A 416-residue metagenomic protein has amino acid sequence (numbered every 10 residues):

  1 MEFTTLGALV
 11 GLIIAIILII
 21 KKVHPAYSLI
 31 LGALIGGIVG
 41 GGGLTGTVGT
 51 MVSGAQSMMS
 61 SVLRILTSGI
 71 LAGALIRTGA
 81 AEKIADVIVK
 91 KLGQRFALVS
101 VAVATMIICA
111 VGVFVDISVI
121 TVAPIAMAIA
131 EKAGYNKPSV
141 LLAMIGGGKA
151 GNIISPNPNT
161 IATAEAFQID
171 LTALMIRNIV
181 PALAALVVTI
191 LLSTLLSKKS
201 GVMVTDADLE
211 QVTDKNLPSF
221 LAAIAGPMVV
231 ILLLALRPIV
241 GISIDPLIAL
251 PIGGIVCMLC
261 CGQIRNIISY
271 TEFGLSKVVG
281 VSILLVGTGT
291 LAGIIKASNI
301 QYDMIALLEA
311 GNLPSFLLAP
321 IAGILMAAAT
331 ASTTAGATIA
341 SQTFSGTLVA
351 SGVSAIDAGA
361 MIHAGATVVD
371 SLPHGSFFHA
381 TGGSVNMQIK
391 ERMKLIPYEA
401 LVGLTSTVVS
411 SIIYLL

Functional and structural regions predicted by a protein language model:
E2-A8, L12, I35, V39-G40 (+2 more regions): Long, contiguous bundles of hydrophobic transmembrane helices that form the permeation core of multi-pass
E2-T5, Q56-S61, I88-V103, K132-V140 (+4 more regions): Membrane-interfacial loop-to-helix junctions in multi-pass transporters
K21-P25, M59-S61, A72-E82, C109-T121 (+4 more regions): Short helix-coil transition sites and intra-membrane helix breaks within transmembrane domains of multi-pass
Y27, V48-E82, I107, L247 (+4 more regions): Core transmembrane alpha-helical segments of multi-pass membrane transporters/permeases
L66-S68, K91-I125, V286, G311-S351 (+1 more regions): Hydrophobic alpha-helical transmembrane segments of multi-pass integral membrane proteins, predominantly secondary
I70, K83-A85, I117-I129, N157-F167 (+2 more regions): Re-entrant/interfacial helical elements at transmembrane boundaries that shape and gate the permeation pathway
R95-A110, A133-I153, L174-R177, L183 (+2 more regions): Alpha-helical transmembrane segments of multi-pass membrane proteins
M127-L221, S354, F377-Y414: Membrane-core helix-loop-helix motifs of multi-pass transport proteins
